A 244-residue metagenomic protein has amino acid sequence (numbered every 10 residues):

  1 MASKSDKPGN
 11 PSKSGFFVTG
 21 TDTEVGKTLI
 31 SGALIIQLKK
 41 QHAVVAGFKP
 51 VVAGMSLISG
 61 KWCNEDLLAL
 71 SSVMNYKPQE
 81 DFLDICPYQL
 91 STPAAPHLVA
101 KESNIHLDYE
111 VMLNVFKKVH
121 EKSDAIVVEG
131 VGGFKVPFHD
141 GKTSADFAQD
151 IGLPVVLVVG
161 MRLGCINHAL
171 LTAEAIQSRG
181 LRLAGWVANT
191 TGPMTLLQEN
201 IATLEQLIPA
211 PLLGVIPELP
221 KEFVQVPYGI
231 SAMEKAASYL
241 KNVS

Functional and structural regions predicted by a protein language model:
P11-F17: Extreme N-terminal starter segment of soluble prokaryotic enzymes
G15, L29-H106, E110, K118: N-terminal phosphate/diphosphate-binding loop that engages ATP/GTP or pyrophosphate donors across diverse enzyme folds
T19-T21: Residues at the beta-strand->loop junction immediately N-terminal to the Walker
V25-G26: Conserved glycine(s) of the Walker
K49, V156-V159, A184-T190: Short internal beta-strands
M112, F116-H139: Switch II (G3) loop of P-loop NTPases
H139-M161: Inter-motif core of Ras-like GTPase G domains
A173-S244: C-terminal lobe/tail of nucleotide-utilizing enzymes
